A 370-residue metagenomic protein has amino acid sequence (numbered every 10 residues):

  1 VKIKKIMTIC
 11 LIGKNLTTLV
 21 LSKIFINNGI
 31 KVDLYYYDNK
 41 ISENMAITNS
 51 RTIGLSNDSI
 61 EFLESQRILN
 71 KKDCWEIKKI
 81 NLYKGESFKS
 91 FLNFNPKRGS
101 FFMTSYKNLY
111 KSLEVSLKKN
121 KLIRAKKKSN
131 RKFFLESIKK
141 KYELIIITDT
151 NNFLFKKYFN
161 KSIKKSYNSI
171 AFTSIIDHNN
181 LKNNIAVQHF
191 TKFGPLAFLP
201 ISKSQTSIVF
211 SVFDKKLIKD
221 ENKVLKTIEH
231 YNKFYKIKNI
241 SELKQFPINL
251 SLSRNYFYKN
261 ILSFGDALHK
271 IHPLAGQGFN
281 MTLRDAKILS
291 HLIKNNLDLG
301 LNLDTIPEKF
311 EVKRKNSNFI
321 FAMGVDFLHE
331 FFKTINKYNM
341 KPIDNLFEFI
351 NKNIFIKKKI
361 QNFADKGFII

Functional and structural regions predicted by a protein language model:
K5-N15: Beta1/beta-strand and adjacent pyrophosphate-binding region of the FAD-binding site in flavoprotein oxidoreductases
I12-K14, I24-N49: Glycine-rich FAD pyrophosphate-binding loop
T18-L19: N-terminal Rossmann-fold NAD(P) dinucleotide-binding loop
G54-N57, N95-V115, K215-N222, I248 (+1 more regions): Short beta-strand to alpha-helix junction loop
E61-S65, C74-I175: Conserved N-terminal helical subregion
T148-F234, L243: Conserved FAD-binding catalytic core of PHBH/FMO-like flavoproteins
K216-T305: FAD/FMN-dependent oxidoreductases across multiple families
H291-I370: C-terminal helical "tail/cap" subdomain of flavin- and related membrane-associated enzymes
